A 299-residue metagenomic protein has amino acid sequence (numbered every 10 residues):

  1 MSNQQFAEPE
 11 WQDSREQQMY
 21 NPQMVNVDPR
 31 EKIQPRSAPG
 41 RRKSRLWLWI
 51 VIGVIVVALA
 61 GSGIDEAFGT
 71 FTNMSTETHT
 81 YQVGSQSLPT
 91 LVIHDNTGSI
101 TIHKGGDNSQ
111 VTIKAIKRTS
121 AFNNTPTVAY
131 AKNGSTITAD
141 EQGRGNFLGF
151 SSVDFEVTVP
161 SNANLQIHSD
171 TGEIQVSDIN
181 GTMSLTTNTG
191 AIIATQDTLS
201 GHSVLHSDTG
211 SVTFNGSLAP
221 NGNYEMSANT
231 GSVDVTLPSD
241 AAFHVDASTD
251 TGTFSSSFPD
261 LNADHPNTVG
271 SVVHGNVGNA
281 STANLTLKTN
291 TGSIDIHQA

Functional and structural regions predicted by a protein language model:
M1-I33: N-terminal targeting leaders characterized by basic, low-complexity, disordered sequences that direct proteins
Q34-W47: Short, Lys/Arg-rich cytosolic juxtamembrane segment immediately N-terminal
R45-D65: Hydrophobic membrane-insertion alpha-helices, especially the h-region of bacterial N-terminal signal peptides
F68-G134, D154-T158, N164, V176 (+4 more regions): Short linear S-[DN]-x-LW-Φ motif typified by the pepsin-like aspartic protease active-site region
F68-M74, G143-F150, T268-V269: Extracellular beta-rich ligand/substrate-recognition surface
T78, L88, T97, N108 (+14 more regions): Surface-exposed or flexible loop/turn and strand-edge residues in extracellular/cell-surface modules
A131-G216: Non-cytosolic head/periplasmic domains of membrane-anchored proteins
A194-D197, H202-A299: Short, surface-exposed interaction patches in beta-rich subdomains that mediate adhesion/assembly near membranes
